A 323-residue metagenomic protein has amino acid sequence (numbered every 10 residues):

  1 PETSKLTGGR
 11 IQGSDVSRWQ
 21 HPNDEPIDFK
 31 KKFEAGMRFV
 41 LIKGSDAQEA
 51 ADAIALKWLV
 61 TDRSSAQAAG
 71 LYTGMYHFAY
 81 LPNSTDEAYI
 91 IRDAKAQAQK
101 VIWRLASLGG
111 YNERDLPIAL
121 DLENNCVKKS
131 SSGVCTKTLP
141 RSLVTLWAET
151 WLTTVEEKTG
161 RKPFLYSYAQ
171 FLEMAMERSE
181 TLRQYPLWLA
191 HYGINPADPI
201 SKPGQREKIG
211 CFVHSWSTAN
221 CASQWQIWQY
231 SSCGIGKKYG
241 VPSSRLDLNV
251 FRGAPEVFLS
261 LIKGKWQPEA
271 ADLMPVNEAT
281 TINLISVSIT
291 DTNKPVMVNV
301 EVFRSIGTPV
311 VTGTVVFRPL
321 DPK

Functional and structural regions predicted by a protein language model:
E2-Q20, D24, L182-P275: Functionally critical loop-and-helix segments that line ligand-binding/catalytic clefts of soluble enzyme domains
E2-T159: Substrate-binding cleft of extracellular glycoside hydrolase catalytic domains
F29-K30, S107, E177-S179, W216-S217: Mature extracellular/periplasmic domains of secretome proteins
I42, M75, L120, L165 (+2 more regions): Structural beta-sheet core signal
T73, R161-P163, L187, I282: Hydrophobic anchor at the start of a short beta-strand that flanks the dinucleotide cofactor-binding loop
D86-Y89, L172-T181: Glycine-rich, charge-decorated loop segments at or immediately adjacent to ligand/cofactor-binding or catalytic sites
V155-M174, I227: Aromatic-lined carbohydrate-recognition surfaces of secreted/lumenal glycan-active proteins
P275-K323: Solvent-exposed beta-strand/loop surfaces, strongest in extracytoplasmic domains of secreted and cell-surface proteins
